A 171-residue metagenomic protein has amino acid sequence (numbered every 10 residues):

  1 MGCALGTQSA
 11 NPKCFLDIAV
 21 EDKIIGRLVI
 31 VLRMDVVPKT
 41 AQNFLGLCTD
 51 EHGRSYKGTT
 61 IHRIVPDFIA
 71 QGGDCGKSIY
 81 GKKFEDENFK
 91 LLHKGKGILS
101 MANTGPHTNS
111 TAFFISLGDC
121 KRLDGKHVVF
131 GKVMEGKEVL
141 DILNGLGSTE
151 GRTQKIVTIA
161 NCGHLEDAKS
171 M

Functional and structural regions predicted by a protein language model:
M1-M171: Cyclophilin-like peptidyl-prolyl cis-trans isomerases
